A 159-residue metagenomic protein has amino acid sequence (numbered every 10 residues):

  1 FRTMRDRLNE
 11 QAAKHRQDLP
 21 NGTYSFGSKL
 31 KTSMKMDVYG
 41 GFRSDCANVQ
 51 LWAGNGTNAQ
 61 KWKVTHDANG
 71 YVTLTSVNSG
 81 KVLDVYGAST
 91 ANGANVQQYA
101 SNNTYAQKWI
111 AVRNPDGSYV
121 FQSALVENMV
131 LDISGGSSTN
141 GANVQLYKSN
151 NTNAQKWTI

Functional and structural regions predicted by a protein language model:
R2, S25-G27, A100, Q122 (+1 more regions): Compositionally biased, low-structure terminal segments
R2-R5, N9-A12: Residue-level detector of alpha-helical secondary structure
L8-N9, V49, Y71, T90 (+3 more regions): Generic signature of intrinsically disordered, low-complexity, basic-rich segments and short cationic peptides
K14-R43, N58-T90, K108-S138, N153-I159: Extracellular glycan-recognition/adhesion modules and their associated mucin-like linkers
A47-A53, A94-A100, A142-Y147: Aromatic-rich beta-strand patches that line glycan-recognition/binding surfaces of extracellular proteins
G54-T57, S101-T104, N150: Extracellular beta-rich ligand/substrate-recognition surface
T90, A94-A106, I110: Ampipathic, surface-exposed secondary-structure segments
